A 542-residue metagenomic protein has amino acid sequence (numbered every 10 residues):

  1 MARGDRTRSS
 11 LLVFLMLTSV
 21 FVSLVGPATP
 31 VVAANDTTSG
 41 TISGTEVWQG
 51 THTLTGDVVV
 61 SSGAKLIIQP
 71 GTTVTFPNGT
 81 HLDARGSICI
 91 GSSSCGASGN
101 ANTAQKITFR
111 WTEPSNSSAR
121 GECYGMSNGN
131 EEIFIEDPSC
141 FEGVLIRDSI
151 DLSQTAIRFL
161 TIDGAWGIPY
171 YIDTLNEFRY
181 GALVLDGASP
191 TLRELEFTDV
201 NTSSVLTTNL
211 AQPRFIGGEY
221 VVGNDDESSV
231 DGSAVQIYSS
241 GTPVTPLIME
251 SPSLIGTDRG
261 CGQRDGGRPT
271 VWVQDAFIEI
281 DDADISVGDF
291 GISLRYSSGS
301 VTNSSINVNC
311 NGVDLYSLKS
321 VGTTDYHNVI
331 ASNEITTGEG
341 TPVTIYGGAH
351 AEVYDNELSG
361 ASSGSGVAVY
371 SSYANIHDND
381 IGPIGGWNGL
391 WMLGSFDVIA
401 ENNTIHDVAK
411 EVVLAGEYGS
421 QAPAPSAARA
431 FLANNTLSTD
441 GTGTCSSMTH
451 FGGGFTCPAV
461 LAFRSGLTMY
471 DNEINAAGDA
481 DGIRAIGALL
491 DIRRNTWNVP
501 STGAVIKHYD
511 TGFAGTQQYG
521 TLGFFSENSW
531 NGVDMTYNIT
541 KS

Functional and structural regions predicted by a protein language model:
M1-A34, A283: Secretory targeting signatures
G26-P27, V31-S542: Beta-strand/loop edge motif enriched in small/polar residues
